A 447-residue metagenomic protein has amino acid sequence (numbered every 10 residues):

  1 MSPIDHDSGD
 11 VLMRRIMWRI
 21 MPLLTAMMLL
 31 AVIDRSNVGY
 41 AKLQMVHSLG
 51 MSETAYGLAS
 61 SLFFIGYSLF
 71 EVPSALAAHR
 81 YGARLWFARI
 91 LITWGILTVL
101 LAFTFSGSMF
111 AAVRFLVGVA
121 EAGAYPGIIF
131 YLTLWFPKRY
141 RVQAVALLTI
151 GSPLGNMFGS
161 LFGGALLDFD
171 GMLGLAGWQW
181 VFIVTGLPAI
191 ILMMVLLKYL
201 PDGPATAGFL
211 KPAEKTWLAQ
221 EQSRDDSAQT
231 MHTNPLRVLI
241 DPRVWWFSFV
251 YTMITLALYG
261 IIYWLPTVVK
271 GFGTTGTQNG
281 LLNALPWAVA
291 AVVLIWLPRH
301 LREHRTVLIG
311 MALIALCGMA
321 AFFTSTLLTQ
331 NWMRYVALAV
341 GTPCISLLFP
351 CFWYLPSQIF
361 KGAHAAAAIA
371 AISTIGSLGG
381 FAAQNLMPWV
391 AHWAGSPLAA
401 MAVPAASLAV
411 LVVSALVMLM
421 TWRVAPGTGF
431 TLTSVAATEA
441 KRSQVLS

Functional and structural regions predicted by a protein language model:
R19-E53, G159-G163, I261-P266: Extracytoplasmic
V38-G39, V238-L294, F349, W353: Extracytoplasmic gate region of multi-pass secondary transporters
G50, G82, F103-M109, A120 (+2 more regions): Helix-breaking motifs and short loop linkers at transmembrane-helix boundaries and internal kinks in secondary membrane
L69-S108: Conserved MFS/SLC helix-loop-helix module at the cytosolic interface between two early adjacent transmembrane helices
F70-G82, V292-T306, A391-H392: Helix-to-loop junctions at the C-terminal end of transmembrane segments in multipass secondary transporters
V113-I150: Cytoplasmic helix-loop-helix junction between adjacent transmembrane helices in 12-TM secondary transporters
Q143-L167, P188-A189, S373-A383: Glycine-rich segments within core transmembrane alpha-helices of 12-TM secondary carriers
H304-L355: C-terminal transmembrane helical hairpin of 12-TM major facilitator-type secondary transporters
